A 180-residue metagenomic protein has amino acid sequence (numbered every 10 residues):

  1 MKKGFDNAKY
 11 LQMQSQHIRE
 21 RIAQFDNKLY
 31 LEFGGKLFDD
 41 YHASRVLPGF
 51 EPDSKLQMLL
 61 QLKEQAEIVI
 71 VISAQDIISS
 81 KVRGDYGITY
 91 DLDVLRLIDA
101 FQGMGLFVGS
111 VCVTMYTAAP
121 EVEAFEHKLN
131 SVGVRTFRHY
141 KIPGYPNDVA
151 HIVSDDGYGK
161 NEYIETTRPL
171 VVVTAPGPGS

Functional and structural regions predicted by a protein language model:
M1-Y145: Long, basic/Gly/Ser/Thr-rich N-terminal segments that mediate initial subcellular attachment or targeting
Q16-E20, I152-I164: Pre-Walker A adenine-sensing motif
Q24-K28, E165-L170: A short, charged/proline- and glycine-enriched loop that marks the coil->beta-strand transition at the N-terminal
E51, E121, I164, P178-G179: Short, glycine/acidic-rich beta->alpha junctions
A100-M104, K160-E165: Short amphipathic alpha-helical segments, especially helix-boundary/capping motifs
H139-G159: N-terminal pre-Walker A segment at the start of P-loop NTPase domains
R168-G179: Glycine-rich phosphate-binding P-loop
